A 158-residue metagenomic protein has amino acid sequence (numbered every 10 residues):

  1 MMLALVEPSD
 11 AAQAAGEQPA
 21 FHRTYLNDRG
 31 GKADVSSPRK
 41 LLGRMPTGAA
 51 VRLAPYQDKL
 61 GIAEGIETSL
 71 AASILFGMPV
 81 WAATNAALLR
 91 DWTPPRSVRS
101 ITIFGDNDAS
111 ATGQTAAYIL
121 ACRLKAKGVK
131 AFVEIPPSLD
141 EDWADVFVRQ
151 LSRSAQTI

Functional and structural regions predicted by a protein language model:
M1-S100: Phosphate-handling DNA/RNA-contact segment within nucleic-acid enzymes
Q57-G61, I66-I158: TOPRIM fold recognition
